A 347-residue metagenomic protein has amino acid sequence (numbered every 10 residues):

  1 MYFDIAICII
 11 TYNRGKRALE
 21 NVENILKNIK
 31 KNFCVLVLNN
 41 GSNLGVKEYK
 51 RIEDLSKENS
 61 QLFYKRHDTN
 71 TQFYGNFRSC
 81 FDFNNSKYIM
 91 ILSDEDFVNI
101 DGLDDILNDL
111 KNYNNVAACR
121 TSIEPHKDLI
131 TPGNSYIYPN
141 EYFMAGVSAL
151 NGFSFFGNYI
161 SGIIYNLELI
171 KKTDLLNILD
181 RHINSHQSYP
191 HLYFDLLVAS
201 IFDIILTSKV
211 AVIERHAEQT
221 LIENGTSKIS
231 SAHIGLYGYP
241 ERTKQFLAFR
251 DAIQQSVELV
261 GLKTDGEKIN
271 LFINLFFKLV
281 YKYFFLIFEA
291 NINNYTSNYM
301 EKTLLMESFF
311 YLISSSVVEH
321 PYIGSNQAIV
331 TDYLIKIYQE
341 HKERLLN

Functional and structural regions predicted by a protein language model:
F3-A6, L26-V37, S60-F63: Short loop->beta transition adjacent to catalytic acidic/histidine clusters or analogous donor-positioning motifs
R14-K27: Short, well-formed alpha-helical segments that are part of the catalytic scaffolds of diverse glycosyltransferases
N39-K50, T69: A conserved acidic beta->alpha catalytic loop
H67-N84: Glycine-rich, basic loop-to-helix element that forms the pyrophosphate-binding segment of sugar-nucleotide handling
I89: Short aromatic/hydrophobic "clamp" motif used to bind/position activated sugar donors
D101-S135: Conserved donor NDP-sugar-binding/catalytic core segment of glycosyltransferases
F143-K228: Conserved nucleotide-sugar donor-binding catalytic segment
Y193, K209-N347: C-terminal subregions of glycosyltransferases and related glycan-biosynthesis enzymes
